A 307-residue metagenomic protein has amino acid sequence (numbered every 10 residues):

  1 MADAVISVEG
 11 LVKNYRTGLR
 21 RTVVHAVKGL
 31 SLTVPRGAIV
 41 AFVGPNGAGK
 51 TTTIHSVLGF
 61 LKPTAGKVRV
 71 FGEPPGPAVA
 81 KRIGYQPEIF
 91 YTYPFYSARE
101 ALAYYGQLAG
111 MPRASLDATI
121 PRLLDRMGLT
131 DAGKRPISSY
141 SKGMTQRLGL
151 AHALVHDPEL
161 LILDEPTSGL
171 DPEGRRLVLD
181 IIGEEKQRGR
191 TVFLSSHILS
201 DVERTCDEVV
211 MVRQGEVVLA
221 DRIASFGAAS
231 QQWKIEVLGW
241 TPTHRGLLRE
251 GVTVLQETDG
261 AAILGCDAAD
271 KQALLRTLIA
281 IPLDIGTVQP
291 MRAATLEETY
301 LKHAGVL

Functional and structural regions predicted by a protein language model:
D3-I6, K13-R213, L219: ABC transporter nucleotide-binding domains
V12, G76, R99, L199 (+4 more regions): Alpha-helix N-cap/helix-start and coil->helix boundary motif
K67, L102, D117, L124 (+5 more regions): Generic structural signal for individual residues within well-ordered alpha-helical segments across diverse proteins
R69, R82, Y104, T119 (+4 more regions): Generic alpha-helical secondary-structure signal
L179-G265: ABC transporter nucleotide-binding domain
Q231-L307: Short, charged/small-residue-rich alpha-helical element at the C-terminal edge of ABC transporter nucleotide-binding
